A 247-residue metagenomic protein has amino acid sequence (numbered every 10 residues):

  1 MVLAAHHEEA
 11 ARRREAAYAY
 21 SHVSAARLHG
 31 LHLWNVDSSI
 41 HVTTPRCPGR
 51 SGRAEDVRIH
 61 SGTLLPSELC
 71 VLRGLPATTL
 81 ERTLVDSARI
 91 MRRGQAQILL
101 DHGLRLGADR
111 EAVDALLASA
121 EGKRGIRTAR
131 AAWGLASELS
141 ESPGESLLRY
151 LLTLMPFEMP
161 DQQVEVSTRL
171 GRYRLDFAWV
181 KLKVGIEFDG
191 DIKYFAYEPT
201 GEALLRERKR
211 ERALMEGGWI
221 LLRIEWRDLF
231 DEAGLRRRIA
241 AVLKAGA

Functional and structural regions predicted by a protein language model:
M1-G125, D161, A247: Short gly/ser-rich loop at a beta-strand->alpha-helix junction or flexible surface loop bordering the NTP-binding
A16, L104-A247: Surface segments flanking catalytic/ligand-binding clefts of nucleic-acid enzymes
